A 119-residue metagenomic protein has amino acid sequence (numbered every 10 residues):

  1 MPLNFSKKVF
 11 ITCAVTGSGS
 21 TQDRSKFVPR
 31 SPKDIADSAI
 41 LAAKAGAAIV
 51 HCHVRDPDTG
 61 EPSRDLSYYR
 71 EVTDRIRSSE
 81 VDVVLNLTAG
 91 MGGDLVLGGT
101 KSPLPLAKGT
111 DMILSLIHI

Functional and structural regions predicted by a protein language model:
P2-F27, G92: N-terminal small/glycine-rich loop or linker at the start of catalytic domains across soluble metabolic enzymes
I11-C13, V50-C52, L85-A89: Hydrophobic faces of well-ordered beta-strands that scaffold small-molecule active sites in alpha/beta enzyme cores
K26-D34, G60-Y68, T100-K108: Alpha-helix N-cap and loop-to-helix initiation/capping positions
I35, H53: Conserved, mostly hydrophobic/aromatic
S38-V50: Catalytic domains of carbohydrate-active enzymes, especially glycoside hydrolases
A39-I40, L66-D74, T110-I113: Generic structural signal for well-ordered alpha-helices, preferentially at hydrophobic/aromatic core positions
E61-L87: Alpha-helix-loop-beta-strand connector modules within alpha/beta enzyme cores
I117-I119: Conserved small/polar residues in nucleotide/adenosyl-binding loops
